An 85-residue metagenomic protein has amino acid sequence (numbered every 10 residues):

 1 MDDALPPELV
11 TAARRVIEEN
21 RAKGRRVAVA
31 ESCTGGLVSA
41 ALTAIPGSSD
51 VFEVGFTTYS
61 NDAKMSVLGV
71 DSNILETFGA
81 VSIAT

Functional and structural regions predicted by a protein language model:
M1-T85: Short alpha-helical segments enriched in small residues
